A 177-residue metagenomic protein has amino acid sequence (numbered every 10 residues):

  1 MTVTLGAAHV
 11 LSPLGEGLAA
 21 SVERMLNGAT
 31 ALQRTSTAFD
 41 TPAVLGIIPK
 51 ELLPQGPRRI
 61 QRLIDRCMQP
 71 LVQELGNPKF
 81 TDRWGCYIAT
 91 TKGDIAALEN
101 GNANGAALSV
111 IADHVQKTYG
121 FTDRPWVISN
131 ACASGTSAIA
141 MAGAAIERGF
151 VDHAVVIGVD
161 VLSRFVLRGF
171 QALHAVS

Functional and structural regions predicted by a protein language model:
M1-P125, N130, A144, S163 (+1 more regions): Conserved "HGTGT" condensation-loop signature of ketosynthase/thiolase-family condensing enzymes that catalyze
Y119, W126-G158: Active-site-proximal alpha-helical scaffold in enzymes
F150-S177: Acyl-CoA/ACP chain-elongation machinery
